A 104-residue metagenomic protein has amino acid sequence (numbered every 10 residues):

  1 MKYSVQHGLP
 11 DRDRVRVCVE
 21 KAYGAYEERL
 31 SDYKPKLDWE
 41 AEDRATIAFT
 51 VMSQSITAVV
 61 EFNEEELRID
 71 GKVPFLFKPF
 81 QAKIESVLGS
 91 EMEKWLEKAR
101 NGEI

Functional and structural regions predicted by a protein language model:
M1-C18, G24-R29, K34: Terminal, regulation- and interaction-focused segments at domain boundaries
P35-E40, V60: Short, exposed beta-strand/loop patches in secreted or surface proteins that constitute
W39-I47: Short, hydrophobic/aromatic-rich segments at coil-to-beta transitions
A48-E66: A short, structured beta-strand/loop element
F49-S53, K72-F77: Secondary-structure transition/turn motif
F77-I104: A conserved amphipathic terminal alpha-helix motif
